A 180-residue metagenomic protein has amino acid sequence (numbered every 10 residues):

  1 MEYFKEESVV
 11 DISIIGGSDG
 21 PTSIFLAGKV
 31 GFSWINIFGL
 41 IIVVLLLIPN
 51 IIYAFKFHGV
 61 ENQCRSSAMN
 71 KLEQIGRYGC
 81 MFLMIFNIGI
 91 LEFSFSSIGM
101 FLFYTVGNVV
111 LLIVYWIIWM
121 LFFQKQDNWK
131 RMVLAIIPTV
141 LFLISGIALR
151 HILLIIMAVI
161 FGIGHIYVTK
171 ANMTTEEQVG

Functional and structural regions predicted by a protein language model:
E2-E6, K29-L40, F86-F103, I144-I155: Helix-coil boundary and interhelical linker segments in multi-pass alpha-helical membrane proteins
S8-K29: Alpha-helical membrane segments and immediately flanking helix-loop junctions that form or couple to the substrate/ion
V44-K56, V109-F122, I166-T169: Transmembrane alpha-helical segments that form the membrane-embedded catalytic/substrate-channel core of multi-pass
I51-A68: Membrane-interface helix-loop junction between the first two transmembrane segments
F55-G59, I90-E92, I117-K125, A148: Juxtamembrane "helix-exit" motif on the non-cytosolic side of transmembrane helices
C64-L102: Membrane-helix boundary elements
G107-W119, D127-I152, I156-G164: Hydrophobic alpha-helical membrane segments
L143-L149, I166-V179: Juxtamembrane membrane-interface segments at transmembrane alpha-helix termini
